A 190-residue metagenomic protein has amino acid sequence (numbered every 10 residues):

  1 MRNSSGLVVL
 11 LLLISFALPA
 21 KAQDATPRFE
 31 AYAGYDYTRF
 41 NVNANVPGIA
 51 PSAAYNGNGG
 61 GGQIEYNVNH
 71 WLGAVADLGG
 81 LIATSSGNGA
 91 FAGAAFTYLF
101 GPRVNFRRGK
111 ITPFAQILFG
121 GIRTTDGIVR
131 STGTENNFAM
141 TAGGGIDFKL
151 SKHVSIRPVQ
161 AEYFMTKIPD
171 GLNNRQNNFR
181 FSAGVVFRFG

Functional and structural regions predicted by a protein language model:
M1-T26, G190: Cleavable N-terminal export/targeting peptides
V9, G59-G60, T141-A142: Short hydrophobic "helix-edge" motifs at membrane interfaces and signal-peptide entry regions
A17, T84-S85, T166-K167: A short hydrophobic/aromatic micro-motif that marks alpha-helical segments and, especially, helix-coil
K21-N67, Y163, R180-G190: Short glycine/proline- and aromatic-enriched beta-strand/turn motifs that initiate or cap beta-hairpins
Q23, Q63-S131, N137-G143, F148-L150 (+2 more regions): Gram-negative (and chloroplast) outer-membrane scaffold detector with strong preference for beta-barrel transmembrane
V42-P51, Y55, S86-A92, T125-G133 (+1 more regions): Outer-membrane beta-barrel translocator domains and adjoining extracellular loop/strand segments of Gram-negative
